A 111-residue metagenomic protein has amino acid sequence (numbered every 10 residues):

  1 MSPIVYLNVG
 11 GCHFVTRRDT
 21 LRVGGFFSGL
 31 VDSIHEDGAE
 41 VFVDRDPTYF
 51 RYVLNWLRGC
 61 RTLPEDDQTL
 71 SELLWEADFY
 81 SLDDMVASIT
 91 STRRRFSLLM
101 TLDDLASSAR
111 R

Functional and structural regions predicted by a protein language model:
S2-V9, H13, D19-S88, T92: Canonical BTB/POZ domain core
A87, S97-R111: Acidic, serine/threonine- and proline-rich low-complexity regulatory tracts
